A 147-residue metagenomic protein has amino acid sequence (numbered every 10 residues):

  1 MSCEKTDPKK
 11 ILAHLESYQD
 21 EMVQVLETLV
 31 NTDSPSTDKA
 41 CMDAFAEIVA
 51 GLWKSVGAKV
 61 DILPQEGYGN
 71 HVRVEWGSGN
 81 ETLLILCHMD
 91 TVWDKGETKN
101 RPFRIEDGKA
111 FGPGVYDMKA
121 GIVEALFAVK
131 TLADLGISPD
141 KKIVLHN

Functional and structural regions predicted by a protein language model:
C3-V115, T131-D140: Acidic/His- and Gly-rich active-site-bordering loop/insert found across diverse amide/peptide-bond hydrolases
M118-K119, V123-N147: Acidic/histidine-rich catalytic neighborhood of metal-dependent amide-processing enzymes
